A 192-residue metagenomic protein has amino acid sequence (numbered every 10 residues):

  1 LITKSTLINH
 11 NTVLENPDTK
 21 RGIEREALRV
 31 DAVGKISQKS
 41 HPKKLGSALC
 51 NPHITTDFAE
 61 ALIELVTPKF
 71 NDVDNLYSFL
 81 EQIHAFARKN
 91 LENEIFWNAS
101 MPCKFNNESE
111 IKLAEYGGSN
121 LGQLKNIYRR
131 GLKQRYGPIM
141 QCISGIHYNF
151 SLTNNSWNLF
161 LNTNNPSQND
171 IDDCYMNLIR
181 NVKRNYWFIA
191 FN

Functional and structural regions predicted by a protein language model:
L1-K133, C142, N177-R180, R184-W187: Terminal catalytic/cofactor-binding subdomain
Y128-N192: Internal, well-ordered domain-core segments that constitute the primary functional module of diverse proteins
